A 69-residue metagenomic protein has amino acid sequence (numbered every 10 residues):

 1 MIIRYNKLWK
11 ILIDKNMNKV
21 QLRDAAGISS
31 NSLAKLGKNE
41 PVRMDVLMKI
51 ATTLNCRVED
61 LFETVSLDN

Functional and structural regions predicted by a protein language model:
I2, K10-I11, K15, K35 (+1 more regions): Short, charged recognition helix plus adjacent turn of helix-turn-helix-like nucleic-acid-binding domains
N6-A25: Short basic helix-loop element that most often maps to the first helix and adjoining turn of HTH DNA-binding modules
Q21, S32, D60: Residues in the helix-turn-helix
I28-V42: Recognition helix of helix-turn-helix/homeodomain-like DNA-binding domains that insert into the DNA major groove
N39-T52: Short, basic-rich loop-to-helix N-cap that marks the start of a DNA-contacting helix
